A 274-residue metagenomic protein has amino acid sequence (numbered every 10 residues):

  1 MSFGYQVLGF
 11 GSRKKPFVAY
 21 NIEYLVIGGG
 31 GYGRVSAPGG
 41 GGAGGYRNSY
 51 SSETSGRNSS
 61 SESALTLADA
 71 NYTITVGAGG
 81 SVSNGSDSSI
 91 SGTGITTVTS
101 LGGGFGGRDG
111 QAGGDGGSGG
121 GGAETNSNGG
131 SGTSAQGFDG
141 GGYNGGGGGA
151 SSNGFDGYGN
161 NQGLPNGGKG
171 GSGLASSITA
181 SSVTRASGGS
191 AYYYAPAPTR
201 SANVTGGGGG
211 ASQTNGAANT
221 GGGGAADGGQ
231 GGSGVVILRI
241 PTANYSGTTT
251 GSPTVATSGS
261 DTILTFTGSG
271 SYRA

Functional and structural regions predicted by a protein language model:
S2-S12, Y20-A274: Low-complexity, glycine/proline-biased repetitive segments and flexible coils/loops
